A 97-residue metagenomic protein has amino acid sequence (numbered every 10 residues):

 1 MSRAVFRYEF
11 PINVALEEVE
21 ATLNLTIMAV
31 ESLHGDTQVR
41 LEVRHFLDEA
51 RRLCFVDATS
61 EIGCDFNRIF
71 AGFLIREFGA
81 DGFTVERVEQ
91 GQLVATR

Functional and structural regions predicted by a protein language model:
M1-R97: Long, contiguous binding/interaction regions
